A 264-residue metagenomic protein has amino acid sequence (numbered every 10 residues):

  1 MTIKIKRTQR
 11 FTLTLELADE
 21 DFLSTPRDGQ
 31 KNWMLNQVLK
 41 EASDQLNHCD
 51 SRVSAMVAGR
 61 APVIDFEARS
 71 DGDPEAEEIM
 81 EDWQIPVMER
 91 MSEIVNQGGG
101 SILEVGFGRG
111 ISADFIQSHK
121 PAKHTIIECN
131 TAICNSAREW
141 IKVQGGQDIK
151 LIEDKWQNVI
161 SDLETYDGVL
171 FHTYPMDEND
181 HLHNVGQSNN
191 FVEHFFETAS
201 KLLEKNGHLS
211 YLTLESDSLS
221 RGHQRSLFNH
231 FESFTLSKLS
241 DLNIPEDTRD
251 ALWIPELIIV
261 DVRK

Functional and structural regions predicted by a protein language model:
M1-I3, K40-S43, E139: Intrinsically disordered, low-complexity boundary segments flanking structured domains
I3-L23: N-terminal acidic leader/helix
K4-T8, L46, Q144, W253: A generic structural signal for short, non-catalytic loop/turn and secondary-structure boundary residues
L15-L17, D261-K264: Short beta-strand-to-coil "C-cap" segments at the C-terminal boundary of structured domains/repeats, marking
S24-Q30, I79-E81: Short, polar loop/linker segments at the starts of domains and inter-domain junctions
D28-V57: Acidic, low-complexity intrinsically disordered segments
R52-R263: The AdoMet/dcAdoMet-binding core of the Class I SAM-like
